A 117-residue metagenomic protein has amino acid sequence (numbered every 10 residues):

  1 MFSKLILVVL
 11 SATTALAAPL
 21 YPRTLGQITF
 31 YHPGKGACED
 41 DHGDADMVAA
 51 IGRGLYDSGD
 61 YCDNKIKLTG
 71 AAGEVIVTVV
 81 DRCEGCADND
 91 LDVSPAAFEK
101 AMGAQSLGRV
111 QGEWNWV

Functional and structural regions predicted by a protein language model:
F2-V117: Secreted/periplasmic proteins
